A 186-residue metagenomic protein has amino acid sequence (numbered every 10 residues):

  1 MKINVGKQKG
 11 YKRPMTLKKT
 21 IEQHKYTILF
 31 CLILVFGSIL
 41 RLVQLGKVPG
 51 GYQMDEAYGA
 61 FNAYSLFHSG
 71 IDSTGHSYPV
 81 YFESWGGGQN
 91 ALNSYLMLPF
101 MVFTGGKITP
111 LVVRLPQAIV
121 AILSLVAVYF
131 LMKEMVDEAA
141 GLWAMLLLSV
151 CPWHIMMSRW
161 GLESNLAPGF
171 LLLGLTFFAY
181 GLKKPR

Functional and structural regions predicted by a protein language model:
M1-K18: N-terminal Lys/Arg-rich, disordered targeting/topogenic segments
R13-R186: Membrane-integral, polyisoprenol-dependent glycosyltransferases of the GT-C/oligosaccharyltransferase superfamily
